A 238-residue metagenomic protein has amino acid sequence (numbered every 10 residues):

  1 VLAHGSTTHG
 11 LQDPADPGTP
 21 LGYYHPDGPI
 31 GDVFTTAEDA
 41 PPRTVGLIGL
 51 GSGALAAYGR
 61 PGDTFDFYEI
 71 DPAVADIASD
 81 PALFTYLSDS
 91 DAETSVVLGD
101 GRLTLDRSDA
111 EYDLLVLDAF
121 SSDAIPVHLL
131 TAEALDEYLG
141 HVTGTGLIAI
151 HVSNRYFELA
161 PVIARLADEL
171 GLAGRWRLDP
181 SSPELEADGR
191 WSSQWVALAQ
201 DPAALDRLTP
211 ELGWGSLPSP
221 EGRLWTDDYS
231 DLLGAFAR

Functional and structural regions predicted by a protein language model:
V1-E93, G101-T104, I125, F157-L166 (+5 more regions): Class I S-adenosylmethionine
P42, E111-D113, T145: Local beta-strand N-terminus motif with an aromatic residue
V45, L115, I148: Receiver (REC) domain switch-region micro-motif
L98: Conserved residues in the N-terminal Rossmann fold of short-chain dehydrogenase/reductase
D106-V116: A short acidic, Gly/Pro-enriched loop at the edge of an enzyme's catalytic core that lines a small-molecule cofactor
S122-L130: Glycine/threonine-rich flexible loop motifs
L130-G144: A short glycine-rich, Lys/Arg-flanked "PGG" loop and its adjoining helix->strand segment in the class I
T145-V152: Conserved beta-strand signature within the Rossmann-like core of class I S-adenosyl-L-methionine
